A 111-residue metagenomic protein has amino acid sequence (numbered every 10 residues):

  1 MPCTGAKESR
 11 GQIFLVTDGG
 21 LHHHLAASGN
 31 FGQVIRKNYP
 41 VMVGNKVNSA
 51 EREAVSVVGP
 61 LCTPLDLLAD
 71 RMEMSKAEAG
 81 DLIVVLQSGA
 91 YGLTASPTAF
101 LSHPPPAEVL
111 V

Functional and structural regions predicted by a protein language model:
M1-V111: Charged (often Lys/Glu-rich) extended helix/loop segments that serve as interaction or gating elements
